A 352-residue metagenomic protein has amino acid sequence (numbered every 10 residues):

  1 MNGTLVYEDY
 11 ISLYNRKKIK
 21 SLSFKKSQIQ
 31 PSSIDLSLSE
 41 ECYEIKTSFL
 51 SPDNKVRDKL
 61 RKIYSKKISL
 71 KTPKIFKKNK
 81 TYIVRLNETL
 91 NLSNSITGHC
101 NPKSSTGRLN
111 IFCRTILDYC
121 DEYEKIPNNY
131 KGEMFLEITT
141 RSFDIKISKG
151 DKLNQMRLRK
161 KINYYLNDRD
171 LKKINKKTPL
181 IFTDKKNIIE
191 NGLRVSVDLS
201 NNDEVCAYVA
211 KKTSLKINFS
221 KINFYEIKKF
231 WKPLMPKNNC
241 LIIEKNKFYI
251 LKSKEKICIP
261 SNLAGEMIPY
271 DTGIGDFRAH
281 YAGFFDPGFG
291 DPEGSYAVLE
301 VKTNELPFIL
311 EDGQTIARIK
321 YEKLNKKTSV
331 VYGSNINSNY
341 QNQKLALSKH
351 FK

Functional and structural regions predicted by a protein language model:
M1-K352: DUTPase catalytic domain/fold
